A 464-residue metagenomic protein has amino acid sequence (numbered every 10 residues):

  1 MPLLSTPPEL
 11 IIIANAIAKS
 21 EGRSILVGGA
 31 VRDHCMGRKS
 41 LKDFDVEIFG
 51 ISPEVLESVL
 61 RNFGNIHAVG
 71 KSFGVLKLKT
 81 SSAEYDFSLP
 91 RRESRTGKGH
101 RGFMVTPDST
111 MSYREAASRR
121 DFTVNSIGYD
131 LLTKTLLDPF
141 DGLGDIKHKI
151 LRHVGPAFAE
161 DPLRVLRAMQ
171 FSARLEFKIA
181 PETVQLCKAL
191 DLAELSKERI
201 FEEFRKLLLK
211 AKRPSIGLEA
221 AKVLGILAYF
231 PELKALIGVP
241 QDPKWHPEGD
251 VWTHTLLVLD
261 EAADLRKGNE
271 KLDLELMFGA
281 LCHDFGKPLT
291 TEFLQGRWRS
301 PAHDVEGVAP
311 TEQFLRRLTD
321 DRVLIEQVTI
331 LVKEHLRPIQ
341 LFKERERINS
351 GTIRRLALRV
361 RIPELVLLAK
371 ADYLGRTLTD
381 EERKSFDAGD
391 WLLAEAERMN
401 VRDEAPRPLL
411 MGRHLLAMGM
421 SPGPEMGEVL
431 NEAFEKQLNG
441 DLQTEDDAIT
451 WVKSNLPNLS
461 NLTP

Functional and structural regions predicted by a protein language model:
M1-P464: Catalytic cores of the polymerase beta-like nucleotidyltransferase superfamily and closely associated nucleotide
